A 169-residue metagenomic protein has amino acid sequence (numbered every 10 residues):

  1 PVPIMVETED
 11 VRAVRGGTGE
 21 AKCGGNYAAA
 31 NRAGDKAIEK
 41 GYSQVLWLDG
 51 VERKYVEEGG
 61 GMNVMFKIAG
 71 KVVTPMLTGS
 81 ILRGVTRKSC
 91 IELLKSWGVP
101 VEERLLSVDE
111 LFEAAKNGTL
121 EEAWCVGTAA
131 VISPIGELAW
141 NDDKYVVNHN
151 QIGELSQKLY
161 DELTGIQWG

Functional and structural regions predicted by a protein language model:
P1-G169: Helix-start/capping segments and mature chain N-termini
